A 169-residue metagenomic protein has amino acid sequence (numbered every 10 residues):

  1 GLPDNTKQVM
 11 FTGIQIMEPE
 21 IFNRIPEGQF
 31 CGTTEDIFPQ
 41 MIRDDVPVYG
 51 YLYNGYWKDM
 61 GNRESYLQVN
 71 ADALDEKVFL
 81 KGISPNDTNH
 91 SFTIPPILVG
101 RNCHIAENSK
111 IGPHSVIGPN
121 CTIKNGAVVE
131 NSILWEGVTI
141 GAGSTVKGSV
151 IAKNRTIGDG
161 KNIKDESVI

Functional and structural regions predicted by a protein language model:
G1-F79: Catalytic-core segments of class I nucleotidyltransferases/pyrophosphorylases that form NMP-activated intermediates
P3, R43, D75, S84 (+2 more regions): Serine/threonine-rich low-complexity intrinsically disordered regions
D72, V78-S91: Hydrophobic helical membrane-anchoring modules
P85-I169: Structural signal for interior beta-strand "rungs" in well-ordered beta-sheet cores of soluble enzyme domains
